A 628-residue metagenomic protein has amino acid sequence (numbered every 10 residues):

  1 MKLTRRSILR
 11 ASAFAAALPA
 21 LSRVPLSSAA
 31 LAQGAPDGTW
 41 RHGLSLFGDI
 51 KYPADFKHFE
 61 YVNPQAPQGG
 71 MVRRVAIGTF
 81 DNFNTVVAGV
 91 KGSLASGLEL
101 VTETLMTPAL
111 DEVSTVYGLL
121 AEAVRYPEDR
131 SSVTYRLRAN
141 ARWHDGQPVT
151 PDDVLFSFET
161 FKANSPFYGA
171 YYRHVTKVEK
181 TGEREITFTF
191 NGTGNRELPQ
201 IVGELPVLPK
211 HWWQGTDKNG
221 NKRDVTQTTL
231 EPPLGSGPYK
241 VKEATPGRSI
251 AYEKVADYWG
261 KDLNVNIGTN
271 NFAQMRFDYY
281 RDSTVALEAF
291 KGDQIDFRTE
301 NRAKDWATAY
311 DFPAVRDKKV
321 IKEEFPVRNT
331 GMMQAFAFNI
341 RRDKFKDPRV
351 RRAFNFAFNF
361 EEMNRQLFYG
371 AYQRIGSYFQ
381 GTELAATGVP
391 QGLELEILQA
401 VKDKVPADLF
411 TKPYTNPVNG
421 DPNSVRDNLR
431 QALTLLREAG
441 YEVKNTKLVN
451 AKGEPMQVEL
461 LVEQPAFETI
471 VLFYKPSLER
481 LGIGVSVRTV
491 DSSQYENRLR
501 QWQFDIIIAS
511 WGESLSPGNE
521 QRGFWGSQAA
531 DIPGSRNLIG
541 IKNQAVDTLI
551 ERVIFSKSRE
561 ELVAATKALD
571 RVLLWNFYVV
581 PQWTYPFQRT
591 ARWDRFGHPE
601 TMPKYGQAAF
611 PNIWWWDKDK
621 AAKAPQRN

Functional and structural regions predicted by a protein language model:
I8, F14-A15, L26, A35 (+7 more regions): Detector for C-terminal structural segments
G34-D129, F156-E159, L234: N-terminal lobe/hinge region of extracytoplasmic solute-binding protein
V62, A66, G89-S96, A123-F167 (+7 more regions): Aromatic- and charge-enriched surface segment that lines or borders ligand/interaction sites
S96-S114, E159, G203-R276, R281-V285 (+3 more regions): Gly/Pro-rich hinge or "lid" segments in bacterial periplasmic/extracellular proteins
G118-E122, H144, V149, T189-K210 (+4 more regions): Aromatic-rich, solvent-exposed beta-strand/loop patch
R136, A170-K218, S236-T245, V389-K402: Surface-exposed binding/hinge segments that line and control ligand-binding clefts or catalytic entry sites
R138, Q227, Y258-Y310, R352 (+3 more regions): Ligand-site clamp/hinge motif
K177-K180, K242-E253, D278-R342, R349-A353 (+2 more regions): Extracellular/periplasmic solute-recognition and catalytic clefts
